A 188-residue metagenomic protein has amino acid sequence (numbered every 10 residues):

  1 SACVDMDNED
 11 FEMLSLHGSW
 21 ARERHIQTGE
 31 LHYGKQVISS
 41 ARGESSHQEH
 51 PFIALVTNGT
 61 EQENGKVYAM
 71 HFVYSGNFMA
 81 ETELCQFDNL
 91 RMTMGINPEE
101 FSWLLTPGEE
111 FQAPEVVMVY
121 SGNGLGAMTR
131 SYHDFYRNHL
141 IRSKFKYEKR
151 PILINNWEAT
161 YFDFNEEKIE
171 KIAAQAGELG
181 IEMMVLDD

Functional and structural regions predicted by a protein language model:
S1-E83, E99-F101: Polysaccharide-binding surfaces and accessory modules of carbohydrate-active proteins
S75-F78, Q86-F87, R91, M118-G122: Carbohydrate-interacting/catalytic domains
E83-D88, T160: Primarily single-stranded nucleic-acid-binding OB-fold modules
Q86-T106: Short acidic, Pro/Gly- and aromatic-enriched capping/linker segments at domain boundaries
L90, Q112, I154: Active-site-proximal, glycine-rich beta->alpha crossover segments in alpha/beta enzymes that shape flexible
W103-G122: Short Pro-Gly-centered flexible turn/kink motifs
Y120-E148, F162: Acidic/polar, glycine-enriched structural segments that form the non-catalytic walls/loops of the carbohydrate-binding
F145-D188: Aromatic-lined carbohydrate-binding/catalytic grooves of carbohydrate-active enzymes
